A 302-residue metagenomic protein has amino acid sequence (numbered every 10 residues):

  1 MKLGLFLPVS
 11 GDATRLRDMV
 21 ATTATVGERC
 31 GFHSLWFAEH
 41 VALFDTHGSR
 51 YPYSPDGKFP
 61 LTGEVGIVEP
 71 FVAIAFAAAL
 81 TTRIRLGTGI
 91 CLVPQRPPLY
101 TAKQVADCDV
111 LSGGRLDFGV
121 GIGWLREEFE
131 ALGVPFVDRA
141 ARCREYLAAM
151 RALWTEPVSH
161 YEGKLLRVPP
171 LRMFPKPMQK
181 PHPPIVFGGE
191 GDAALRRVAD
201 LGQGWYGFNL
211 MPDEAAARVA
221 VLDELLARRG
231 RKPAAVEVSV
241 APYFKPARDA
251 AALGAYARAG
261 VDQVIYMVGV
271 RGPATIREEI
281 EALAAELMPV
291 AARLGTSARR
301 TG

Functional and structural regions predicted by a protein language model:
M1-G302: Active-site-adjacent structural elements that line small-molecule/cofactor binding pockets in enzymes
